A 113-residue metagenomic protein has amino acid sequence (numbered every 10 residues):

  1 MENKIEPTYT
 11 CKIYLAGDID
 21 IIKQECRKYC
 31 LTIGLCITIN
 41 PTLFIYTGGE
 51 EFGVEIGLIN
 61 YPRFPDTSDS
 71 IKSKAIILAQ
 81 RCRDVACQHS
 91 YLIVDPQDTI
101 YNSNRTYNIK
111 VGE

Functional and structural regions predicted by a protein language model:
E2-E6, G17-I19, Q24-I33: N-terminal intrinsically disordered, cationic/polar leader segments that include organellar targeting peptides
P7-A16, E55: Short glycine-/aliphatic-rich beta-strand segments at the starts of folded cytosolic domains
Y14-A16, N40, I59, V94-D95: A structural detector for beta-sheet-dominated domains
L15-I19, P62-P65: A generic structural motif
C30-I37, D84-H89: Short secondary-structure junctions
L35-K72: Short, intrinsically disordered low-complexity segments
E51-E55, I100-E113: Short, low-order "capping/linker" segments at domain edges
P65-N108: Short, compact, well-ordered microdomains
